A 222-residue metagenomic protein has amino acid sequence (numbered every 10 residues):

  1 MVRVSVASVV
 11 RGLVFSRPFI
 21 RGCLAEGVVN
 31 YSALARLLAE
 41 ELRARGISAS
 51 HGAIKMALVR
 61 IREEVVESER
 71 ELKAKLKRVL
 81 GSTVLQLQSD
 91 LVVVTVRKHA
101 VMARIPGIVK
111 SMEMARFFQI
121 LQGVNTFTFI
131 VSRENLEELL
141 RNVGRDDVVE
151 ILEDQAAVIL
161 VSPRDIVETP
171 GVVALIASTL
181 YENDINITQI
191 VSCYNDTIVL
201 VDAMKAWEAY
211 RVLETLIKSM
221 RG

Functional and structural regions predicted by a protein language model:
V4-S5, V9-R11, R21, A25-S32 (+1 more regions): A conserved regulatory-domain signal marking ACT and ACT-like small-molecule sensing domains and adjacent regulatory
L13-R17, A35-L37: Short acidic (Asp/Glu) and glycine-rich catalytic loops that position anionic groups and cofactors
A33-R43: DNA-recognition alpha helix
L42-M56: Short, surface-exposed acidic
